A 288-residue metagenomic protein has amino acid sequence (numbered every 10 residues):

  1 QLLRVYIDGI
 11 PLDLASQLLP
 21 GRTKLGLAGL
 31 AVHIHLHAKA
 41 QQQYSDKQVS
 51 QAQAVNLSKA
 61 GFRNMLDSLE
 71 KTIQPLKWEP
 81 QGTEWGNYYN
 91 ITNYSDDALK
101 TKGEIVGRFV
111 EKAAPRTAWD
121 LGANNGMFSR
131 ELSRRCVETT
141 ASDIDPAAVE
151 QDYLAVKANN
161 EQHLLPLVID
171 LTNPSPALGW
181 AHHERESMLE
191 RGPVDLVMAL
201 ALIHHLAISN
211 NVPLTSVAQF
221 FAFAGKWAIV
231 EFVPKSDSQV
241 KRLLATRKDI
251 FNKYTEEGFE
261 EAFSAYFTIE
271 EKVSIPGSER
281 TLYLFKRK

Functional and structural regions predicted by a protein language model:
Q1-K77: N-terminal auxiliary segments of SAM/dcSAM-dependent transferases
A114-N124: Conserved class I S-adenosyl-L-methionine
N125-V137: Conserved SAM-binding loop of SAM-dependent methyltransferases across substrates and taxa, primarily the Class I
E138-D143: Conserved SAM-binding motif I beta-strand of class I
Y153-R191: S-adenosyl-L-methionine
M198: A conserved beta-strand element that flanks and buttresses the S-adenosyl-L-methionine
H205-F221: A short, conserved alpha-helix within the catalytic core of class I
F220-K235: Conserved beta-strand signature within the Rossmann-like core of class I S-adenosyl-L-methionine
